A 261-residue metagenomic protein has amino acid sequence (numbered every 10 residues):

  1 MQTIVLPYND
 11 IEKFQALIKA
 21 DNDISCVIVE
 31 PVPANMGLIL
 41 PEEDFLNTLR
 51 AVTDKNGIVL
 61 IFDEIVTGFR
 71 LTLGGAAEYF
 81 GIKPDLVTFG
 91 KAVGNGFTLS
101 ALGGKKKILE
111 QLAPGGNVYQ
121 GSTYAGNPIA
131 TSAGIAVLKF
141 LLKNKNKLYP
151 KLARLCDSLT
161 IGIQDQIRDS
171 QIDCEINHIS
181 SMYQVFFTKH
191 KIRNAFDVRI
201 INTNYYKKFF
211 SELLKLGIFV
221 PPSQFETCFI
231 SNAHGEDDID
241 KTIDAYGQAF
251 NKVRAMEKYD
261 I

Functional and structural regions predicted by a protein language model:
M1-I261: Conserved N-terminal phosphate-binding loop of PLP-dependent enzymes in the Aspartate aminotransferase
